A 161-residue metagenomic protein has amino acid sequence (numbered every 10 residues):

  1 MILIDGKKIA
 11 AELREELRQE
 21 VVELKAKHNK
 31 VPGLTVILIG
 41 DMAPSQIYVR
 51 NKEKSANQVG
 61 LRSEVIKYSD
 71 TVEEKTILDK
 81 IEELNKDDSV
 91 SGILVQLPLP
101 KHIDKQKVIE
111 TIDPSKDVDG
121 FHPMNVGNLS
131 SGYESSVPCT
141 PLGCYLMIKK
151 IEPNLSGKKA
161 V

Functional and structural regions predicted by a protein language model:
M1-H28: Positively charged, low-complexity intrinsically disordered leader regions
L13, M42-V49: A structural motif shared across PLP-dependent enzymes of the aminotransferase-like
V31-D41: Short beta-strand segments enriched in small/hydrophobic residues
L34, A56-D70: Short beta-strand elements in bilobed, periplasmic/extracellular small-molecule ligand-binding domains
Q46-V59: Short, solvent-exposed amphipathic alpha-helices that sit in or adjacent to ligand/effector-binding or catalytic
T76-D88: Short, well-structured alpha-helical segments in soluble
V95-V161: Anion-binding alpha/beta catalytic cores of soluble intermediary-metabolism enzymes, centered on
